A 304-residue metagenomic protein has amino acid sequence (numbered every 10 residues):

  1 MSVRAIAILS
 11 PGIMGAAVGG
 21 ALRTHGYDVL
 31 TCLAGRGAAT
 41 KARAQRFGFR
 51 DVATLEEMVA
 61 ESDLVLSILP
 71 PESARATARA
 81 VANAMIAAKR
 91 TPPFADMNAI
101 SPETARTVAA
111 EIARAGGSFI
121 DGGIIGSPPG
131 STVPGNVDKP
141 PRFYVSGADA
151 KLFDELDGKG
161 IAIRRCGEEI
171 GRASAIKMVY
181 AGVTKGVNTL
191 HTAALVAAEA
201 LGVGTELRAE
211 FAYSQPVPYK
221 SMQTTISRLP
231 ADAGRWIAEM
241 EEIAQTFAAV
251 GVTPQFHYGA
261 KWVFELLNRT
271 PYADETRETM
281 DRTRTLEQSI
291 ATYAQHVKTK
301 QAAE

Functional and structural regions predicted by a protein language model:
M1-E61, P128: NAD(P)+-binding Rossmann beta1-loop-alpha1 motif at the extreme N-terminus of oxidoreductases
V3-R4, P92, P141: Nucleotide donor/acceptor-binding cores
L22, A44, I112-A113, L156 (+2 more regions): A generic structural signal for well-ordered alpha-helical segments
V29, D51, S118-I120, I163 (+1 more regions): Hydrophobic beta-strand scaffold residues
L55-S118: Rossmann-fold NAD(P) dinucleotide-binding segment
I100-K185: Rossmann-fold dinucleotide-binding core
I176-T283: Helical "substrate-binding/catalytic lid" subdomain of Rossmann-like NAD(P)-dependent dehydrogenases/reductases
